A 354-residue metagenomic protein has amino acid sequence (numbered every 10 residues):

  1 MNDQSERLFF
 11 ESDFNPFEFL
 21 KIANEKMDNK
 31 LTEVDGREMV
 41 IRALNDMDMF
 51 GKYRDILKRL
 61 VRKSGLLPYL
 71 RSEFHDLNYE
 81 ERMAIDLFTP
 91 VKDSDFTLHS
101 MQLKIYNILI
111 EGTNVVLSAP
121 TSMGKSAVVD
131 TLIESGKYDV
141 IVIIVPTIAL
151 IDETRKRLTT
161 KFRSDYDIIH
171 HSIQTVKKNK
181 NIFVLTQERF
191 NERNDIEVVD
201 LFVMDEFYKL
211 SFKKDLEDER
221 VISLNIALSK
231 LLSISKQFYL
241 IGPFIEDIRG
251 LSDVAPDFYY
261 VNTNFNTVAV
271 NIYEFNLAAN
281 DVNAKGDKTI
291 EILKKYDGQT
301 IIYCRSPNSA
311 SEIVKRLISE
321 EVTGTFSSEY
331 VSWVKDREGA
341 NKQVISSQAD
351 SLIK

Functional and structural regions predicted by a protein language model:
M1-E80, K295: N-terminal accessory nucleic-acid engagement/regulatory domains that precede and modulate ATP-driven motor cores
F74-D95, M101-I108, V115-I182, R193 (+1 more regions): Conserved C-terminal RecA-like helicase domain
S118-M123, Y208, V221-V254: Conserved helicase ATPase motor motifs in RecA-like P-loop NTPase domains
T131-L132, E153-L158, F202, E206 (+3 more regions): Alpha-helical scaffold elements adjacent to nucleotide-binding pockets in ATP/GTP-utilizing enzyme cores
I143, F183-T186, V203, K236-P243: Structural recognition of the conserved hydrophobic beta-strand(s) that form the central parallel beta-sheet of P-loop
I148-L150, R189-N191, F207-K209, F244-I248 (+2 more regions): Conserved nucleotide-binding/hydrolysis micro-motifs of P-loop NTPases
E188-F190, D195-I234: SF2 helicase catalytic motif II
D247-I292: Interdomain hinge/linker at the junction between the two RecA-like core domains of SF2 helicases
